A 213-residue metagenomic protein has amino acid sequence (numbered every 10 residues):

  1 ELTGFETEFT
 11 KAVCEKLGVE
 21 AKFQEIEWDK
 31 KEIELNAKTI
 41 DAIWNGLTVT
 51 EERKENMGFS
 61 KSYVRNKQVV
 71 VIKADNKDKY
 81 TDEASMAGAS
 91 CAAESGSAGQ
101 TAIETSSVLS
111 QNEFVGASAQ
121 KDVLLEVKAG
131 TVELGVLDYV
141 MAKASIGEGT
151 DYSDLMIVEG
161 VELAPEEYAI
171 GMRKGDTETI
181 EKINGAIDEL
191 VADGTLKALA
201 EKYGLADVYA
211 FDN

Functional and structural regions predicted by a protein language model:
E1-G46: Extracytoplasmic small-molecule ligand-binding "clamshell" domains of the periplasmic binding protein/Venus flytrap
T7, K22-L35, D78, F114-A129 (+1 more regions): Short helix-initiation/N-cap motifs at beta->coil->alpha
T7-K16, S90, S95-S97, E167-L205: Extended ligand-binding regions for polar small-molecule ligands
T10-V19, G99-S118, I146-D151: Ligand-binding cleft/hinge of the Venus flytrap
G18-E20, A37-N45, A89-S90, A119 (+1 more regions): Alpha-to-beta junction loops
K30, L47-E55, A102-T105, A129 (+1 more regions): A ligand-binding cleft/hinge motif common to bilobed small-molecule-binding domains
S60, I72-C91: Flexible hinge/capping segments at coil-to-helix
R65-I72, Y139-V140, G147-G185, A206-N213: Periplasmic-binding protein-like
